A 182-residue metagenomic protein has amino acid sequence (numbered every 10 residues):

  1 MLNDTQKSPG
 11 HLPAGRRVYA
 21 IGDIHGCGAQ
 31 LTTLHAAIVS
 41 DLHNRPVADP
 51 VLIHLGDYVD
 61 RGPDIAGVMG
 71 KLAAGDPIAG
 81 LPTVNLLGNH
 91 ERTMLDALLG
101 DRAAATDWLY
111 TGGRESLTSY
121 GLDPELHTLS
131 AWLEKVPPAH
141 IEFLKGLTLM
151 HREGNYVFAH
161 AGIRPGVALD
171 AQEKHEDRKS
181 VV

Functional and structural regions predicted by a protein language model:
M1-M69: N-terminal active-site segment of His-dependent metallophosphoesterases
L12-R17, H151-V157: Beta-strand-turn-beta hairpins that frame and shape the catalytic cleft of phosphate-ester-processing enzymes
P13, D177-V182: Acidic, His/Gly-rich catalytic cores of divalent-metal-dependent hydrolytic chemistry
H25-G26, E91-R92, I163-G166: Short, solvent-exposed loop/turn segments at secondary-structure junctions
A48, R61-L149, S180: Active-site neighborhood of divalent metal-dependent phosphoester bond hydrolases
E153-G166, H175-D177: Acidic, glycine-rich loop-and-strand cores that form catalytic or ligand-binding grooves in diverse globular domains
